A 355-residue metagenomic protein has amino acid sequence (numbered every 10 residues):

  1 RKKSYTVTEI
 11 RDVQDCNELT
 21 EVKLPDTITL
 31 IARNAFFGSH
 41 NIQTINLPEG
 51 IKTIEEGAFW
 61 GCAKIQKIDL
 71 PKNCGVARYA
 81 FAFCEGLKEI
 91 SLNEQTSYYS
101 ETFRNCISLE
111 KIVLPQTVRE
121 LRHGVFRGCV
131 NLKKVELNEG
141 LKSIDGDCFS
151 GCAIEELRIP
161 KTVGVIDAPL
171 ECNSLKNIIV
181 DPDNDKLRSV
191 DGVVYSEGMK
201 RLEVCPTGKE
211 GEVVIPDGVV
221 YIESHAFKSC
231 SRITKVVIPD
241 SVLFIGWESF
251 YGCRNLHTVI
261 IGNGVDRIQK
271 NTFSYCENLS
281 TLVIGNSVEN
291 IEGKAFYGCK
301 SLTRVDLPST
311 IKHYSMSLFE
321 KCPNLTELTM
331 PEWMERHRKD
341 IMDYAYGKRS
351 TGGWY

Functional and structural regions predicted by a protein language model:
R1-T8, N17-L30, H40-T53, A63-G75 (+13 more regions): Structural signature of tandem-repeat unit edges
R11-D12, A32-F37, E55-W60, R78-A80 (+9 more regions): Consensus positions within tandem repeat domains that build extended binding/scaffold surfaces
V13, Y344: Short, conserved catalytic or adaptor-binding loops enriched in Gly and charged residues
D167-A168, M316: Short amphipathic alpha-helical segments and helix-helix/interface helices
L170-E171, E320: A structural signal for leucine-rich repeat
